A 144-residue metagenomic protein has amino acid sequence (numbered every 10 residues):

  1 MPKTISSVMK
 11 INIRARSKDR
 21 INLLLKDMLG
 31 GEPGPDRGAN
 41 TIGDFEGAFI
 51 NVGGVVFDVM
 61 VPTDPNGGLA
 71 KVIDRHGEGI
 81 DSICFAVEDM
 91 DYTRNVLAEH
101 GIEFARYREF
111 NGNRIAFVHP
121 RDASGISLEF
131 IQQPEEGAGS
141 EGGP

Functional and structural regions predicted by a protein language model:
M1-L23, M28, E78-F85, P134-P144: N-terminal beta-strand motif that seeds the catalytic metal site of vicinal oxygen chelate
M1-T4, R37, A48-N51, D58 (+1 more regions): Vicinal oxygen chelate
S6, T41-G43, P65, E109-N111: Short solvent-exposed loop/turn micro-motifs enriched in small/polar/acidic residues
V8, L25, I50, V55-M60 (+3 more regions): Short, structured motif recognition centered on aromatic/hydrophobic residues
A15-R20, E32-P33, D64, R75-D122: Vicinal oxygen chelate
L23-M28, N40-G47: An N-terminus-focused feature that recognizes amino-terminal "leader" regions
P33-N40: Conserved catalytic-core motifs of GNAT/GCN5-like acyltransferases
V72: Regulatory and interaction patches adjacent to catalytic/ligand-binding sites in large macromolecular machines
